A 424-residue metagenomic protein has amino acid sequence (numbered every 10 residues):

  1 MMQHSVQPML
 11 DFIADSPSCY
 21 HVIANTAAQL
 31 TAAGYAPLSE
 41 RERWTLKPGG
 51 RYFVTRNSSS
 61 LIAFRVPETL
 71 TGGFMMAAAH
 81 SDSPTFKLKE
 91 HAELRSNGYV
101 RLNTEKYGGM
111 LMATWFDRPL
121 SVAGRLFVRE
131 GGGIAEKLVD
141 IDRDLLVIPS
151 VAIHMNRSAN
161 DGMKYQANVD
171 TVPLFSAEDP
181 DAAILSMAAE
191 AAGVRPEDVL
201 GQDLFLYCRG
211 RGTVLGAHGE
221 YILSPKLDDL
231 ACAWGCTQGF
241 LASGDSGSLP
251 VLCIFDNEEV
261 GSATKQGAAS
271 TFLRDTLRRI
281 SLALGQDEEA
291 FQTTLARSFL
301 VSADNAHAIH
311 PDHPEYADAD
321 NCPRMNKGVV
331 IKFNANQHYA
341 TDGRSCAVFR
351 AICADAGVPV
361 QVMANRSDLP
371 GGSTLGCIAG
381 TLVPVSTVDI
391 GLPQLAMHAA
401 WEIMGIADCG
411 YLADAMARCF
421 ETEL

Functional and structural regions predicted by a protein language model:
M1-L424: N-terminal hydrophobic/helix-forming segments and targeting peptides
